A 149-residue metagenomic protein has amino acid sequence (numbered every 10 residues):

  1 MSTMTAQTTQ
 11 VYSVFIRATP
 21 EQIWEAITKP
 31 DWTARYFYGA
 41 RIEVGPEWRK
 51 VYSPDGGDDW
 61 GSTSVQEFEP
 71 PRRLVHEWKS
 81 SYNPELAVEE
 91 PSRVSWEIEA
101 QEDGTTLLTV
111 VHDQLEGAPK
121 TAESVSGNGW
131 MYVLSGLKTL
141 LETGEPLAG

Functional and structural regions predicted by a protein language model:
M1-V11: Short acidic N-proximal helix/loop "leader" segments that mark the beginning of a domain or an inter-domain linker
T5, Q114-G149: A conserved amphipathic terminal alpha-helix motif
V11-Y12, A18, Q22, K29-S64 (+1 more regions): Short beta-edge strand/loop motif at the mouth of beta-sheet-based domains
A26-I27, F68: Conserved catalytic core of Hanks-type protein kinase domains
I27, F37, W78, L141: Short, flexible helix/strand-to-coil boundary loops that buttress conserved ligand/catalytic motifs in alpha/beta
Y38-E43, D58-D103, D113-L115: Hydrophobic-ligand binding "helix-grip"
L107-T109: Charged, amphipathic alpha-helical coiled-coil/dimerization segments
